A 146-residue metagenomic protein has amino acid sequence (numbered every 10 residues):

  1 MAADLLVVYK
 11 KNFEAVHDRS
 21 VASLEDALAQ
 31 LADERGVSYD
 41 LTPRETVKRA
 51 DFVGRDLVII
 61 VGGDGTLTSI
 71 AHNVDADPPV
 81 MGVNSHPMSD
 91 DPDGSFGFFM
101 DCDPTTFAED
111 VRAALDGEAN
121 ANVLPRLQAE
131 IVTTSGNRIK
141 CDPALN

Functional and structural regions predicted by a protein language model:
M1-P79, A114-G117: N-terminal glycine-/serine-/threonine-rich phosphate-binding loop
S20, G62, I70-A71, G82 (+3 more regions): Small-side-chain structural scaffolding
D77-S89: Beta-strand-loop-alpha-helix segment that lines the small-molecule cofactor/substrate pocket of alpha/beta enzymes
H86-N146: Catalytic core of DAGKc-family lipid kinases
